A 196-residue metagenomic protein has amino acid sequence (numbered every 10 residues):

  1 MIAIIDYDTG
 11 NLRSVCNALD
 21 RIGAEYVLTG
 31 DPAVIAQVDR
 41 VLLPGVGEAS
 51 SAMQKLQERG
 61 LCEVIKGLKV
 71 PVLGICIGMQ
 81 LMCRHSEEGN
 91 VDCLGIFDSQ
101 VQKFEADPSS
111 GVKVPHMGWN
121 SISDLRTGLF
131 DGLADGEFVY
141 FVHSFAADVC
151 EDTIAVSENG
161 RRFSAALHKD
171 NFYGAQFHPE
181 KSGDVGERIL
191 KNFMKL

Functional and structural regions predicted by a protein language model:
I2-A24, F177-S182: N-terminal beta1-alpha1 ligand-phosphate binding loop
R21-L28, Q54-Q57, W119-L125, V156-E158: Short gly/ser/thr-rich secondary-structure transition/capping motifs
Y26-Q37: Short acidic low-complexity segments
V34-I35, V64, A166: Structural alpha-helical scaffold elements that stabilize or flank donor/cofactor-binding regions in carbohydrate
L42-P44: Structural motif
G47-H116: Cysteine-nucleophile active-site neighborhood
G67, Q100-L196: Amide-donor transfer/coupling interface in amidating biosynthetic enzymes
